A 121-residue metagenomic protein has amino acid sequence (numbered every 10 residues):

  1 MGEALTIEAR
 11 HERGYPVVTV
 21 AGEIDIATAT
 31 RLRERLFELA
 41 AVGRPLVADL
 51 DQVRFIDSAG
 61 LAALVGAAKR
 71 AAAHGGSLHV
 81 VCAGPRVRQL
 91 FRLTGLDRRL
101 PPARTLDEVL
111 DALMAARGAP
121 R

Functional and structural regions predicted by a protein language model:
M1-Q52, G66-R121: STAS-like cytosolic regulatory interaction modules
